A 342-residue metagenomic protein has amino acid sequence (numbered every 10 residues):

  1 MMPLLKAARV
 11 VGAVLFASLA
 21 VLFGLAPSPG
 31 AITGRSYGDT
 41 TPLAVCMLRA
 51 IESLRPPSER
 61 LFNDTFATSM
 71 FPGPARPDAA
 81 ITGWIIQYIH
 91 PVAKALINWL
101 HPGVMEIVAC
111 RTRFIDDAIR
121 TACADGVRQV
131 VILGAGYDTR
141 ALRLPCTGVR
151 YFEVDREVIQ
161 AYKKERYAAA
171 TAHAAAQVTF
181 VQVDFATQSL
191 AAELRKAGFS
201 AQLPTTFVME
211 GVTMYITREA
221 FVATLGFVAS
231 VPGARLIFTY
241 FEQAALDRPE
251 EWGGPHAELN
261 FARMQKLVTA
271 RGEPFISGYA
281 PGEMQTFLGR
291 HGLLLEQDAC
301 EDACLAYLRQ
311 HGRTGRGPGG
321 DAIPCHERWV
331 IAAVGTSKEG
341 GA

Functional and structural regions predicted by a protein language model:
M2-V131, Y137-V181, S189: Rossmann-like AdoMet
L5-A13, A17-V21, L25, D39-T40 (+2 more regions): Rossmann-like AdoMet/SAM-dependent catalytic core
G126-Q129, A201-P204, A234: Short coil/turn segments at beta-strand junctions that form active-site/ligand-binding loops
R143-G148, F199-A201, V228-P232: Short, conserved loop/helix-junction motifs that constitute active-site signature segments in enzyme catalytic cores
L190-A191, Y215-V231: A short, conserved alpha-helix within the catalytic core of class I
L190-A201: Short amphipathic alpha-helix with an adjacent loop that forms part of the alpha/beta core around
F207-E210, F221: A short beta-strand submotif of the Rossmann-like class I SAM-dependent methyltransferase core that lines
V228-A245: Conserved beta-strand signature within the Rossmann-like core of class I S-adenosyl-L-methionine
